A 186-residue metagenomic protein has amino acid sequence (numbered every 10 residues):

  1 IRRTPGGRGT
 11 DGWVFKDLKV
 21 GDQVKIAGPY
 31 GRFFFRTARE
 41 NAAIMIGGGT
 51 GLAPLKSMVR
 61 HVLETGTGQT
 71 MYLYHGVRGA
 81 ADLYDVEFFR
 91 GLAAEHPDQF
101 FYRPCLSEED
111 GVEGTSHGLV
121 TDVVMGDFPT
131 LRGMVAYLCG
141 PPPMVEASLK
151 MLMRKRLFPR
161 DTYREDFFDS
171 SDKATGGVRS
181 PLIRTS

Functional and structural regions predicted by a protein language model:
I1-Q23, N41, V77-G79, C105-E108: Ferredoxin-reductase
G9, G31-A38, T175: Short, Lys/Arg- and Gly-enriched loop/turn segments at beta-strand edges
F34, P54-S57, A147-S148: Phosphate- and divalent-cation-binding pockets in alpha/beta enzyme and binding domains that engage nucleotide-derived
R36-G49: Short, compositionally biased
R36-R39, T65, T130: Short, flexible hinge/linker loops that cap or flank conserved catalytic cores
K56-E64: Histidine-anchored nucleotide/phosphate-binding helix
T70-S186: Reductase modules of NAD(P)H-dependent flavoproteins
